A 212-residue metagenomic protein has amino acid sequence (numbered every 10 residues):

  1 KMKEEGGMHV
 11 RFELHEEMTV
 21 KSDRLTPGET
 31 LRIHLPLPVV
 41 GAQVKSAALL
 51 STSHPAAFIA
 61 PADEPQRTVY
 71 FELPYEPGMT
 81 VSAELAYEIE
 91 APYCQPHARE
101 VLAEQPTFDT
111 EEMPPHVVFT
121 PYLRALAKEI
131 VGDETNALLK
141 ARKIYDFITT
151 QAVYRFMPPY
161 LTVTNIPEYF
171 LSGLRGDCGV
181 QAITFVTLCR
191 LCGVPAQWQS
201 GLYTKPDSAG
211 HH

Functional and structural regions predicted by a protein language model:
K1-C94: Intrinsically disordered, low-complexity N-terminal segments that are enriched in acidic
M2-E5, V153-Y154, H212: Short intrinsically disordered, low-complexity coil segments enriched in acidic
T19-S22, I130-D133, L174, F185: Generic recognition of flexible, low-complexity loop/linker segments
P61-S172: Acidic low-complexity segments
E90, Q151-Y154, D177-C178, Y203-P206: Solvent-exposed loop/turn segments at secondary-structure junctions within structured extracellular/periplasmic domains
A137-I144, L174-C189: Active-site nucleophilic cysteine motif
G179-H212: Hydrophobic/aromatic-rich core segments of domains that either
